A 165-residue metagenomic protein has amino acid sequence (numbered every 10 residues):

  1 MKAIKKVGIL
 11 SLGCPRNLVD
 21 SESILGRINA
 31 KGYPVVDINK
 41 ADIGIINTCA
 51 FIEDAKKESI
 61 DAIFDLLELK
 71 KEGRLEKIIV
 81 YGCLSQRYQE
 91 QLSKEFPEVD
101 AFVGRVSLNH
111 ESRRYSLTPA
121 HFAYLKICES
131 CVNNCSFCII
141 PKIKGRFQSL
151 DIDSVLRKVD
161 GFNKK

Functional and structural regions predicted by a protein language model:
M1-K165: Proteins enriched for Cys/Gly/acidic motifs involved in redox and nucleic-acid/cofactor modification
